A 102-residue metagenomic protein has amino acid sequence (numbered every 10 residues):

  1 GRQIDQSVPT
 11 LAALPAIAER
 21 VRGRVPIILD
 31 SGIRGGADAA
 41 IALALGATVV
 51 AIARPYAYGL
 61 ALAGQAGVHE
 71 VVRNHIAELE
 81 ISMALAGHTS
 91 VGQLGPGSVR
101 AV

Functional and structural regions predicted by a protein language model:
G1-V8, A57-L60: Glycine-rich, proline-tolerant flexible connector loops at the mouths of alpha/beta enzymes
A12-L29, R34-V102: Alpha/beta catalytic cores of nucleotide-metabolism and tRNA/nucleoside-modifying enzymes
